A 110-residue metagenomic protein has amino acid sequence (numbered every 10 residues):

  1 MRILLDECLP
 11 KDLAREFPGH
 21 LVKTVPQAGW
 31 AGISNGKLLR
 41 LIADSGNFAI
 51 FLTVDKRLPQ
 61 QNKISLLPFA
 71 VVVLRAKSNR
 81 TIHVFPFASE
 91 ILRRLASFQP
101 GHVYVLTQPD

Functional and structural regions predicted by a protein language model:
M1-A49: N-terminal first-folded block
D6, V25-Q27, L74, L106-P109: Conserved beta-strand termini and adjacent loop/short-helix elements that scaffold enzyme active sites in alpha/beta
A14-R15, Q61-K63, H83: Short glycine-/acidic-enriched loop or helix-start segments at secondary-structure transitions that form or flank
F17-H20, L38-L39, S65-F69, P86-F87: Short, glycine/charged-enriched secondary-structure capping and boundary segments
K23, L52, A70-V72: Hydrophobic/aromatic beta-strand patches that form the interior of the parallel beta-sheet core in alpha/beta enzyme
W30, P59, N79: Glycine-/small-residue-rich active-site loops that bind phosphorylated ligands and cofactors
I42-A43, N47-I64: Acidic, metal-binding active-site segment of PIN/NYN-like and related structure-specific nucleases
A70-Q108: C-terminal structural segments of small proteins and small subunits
